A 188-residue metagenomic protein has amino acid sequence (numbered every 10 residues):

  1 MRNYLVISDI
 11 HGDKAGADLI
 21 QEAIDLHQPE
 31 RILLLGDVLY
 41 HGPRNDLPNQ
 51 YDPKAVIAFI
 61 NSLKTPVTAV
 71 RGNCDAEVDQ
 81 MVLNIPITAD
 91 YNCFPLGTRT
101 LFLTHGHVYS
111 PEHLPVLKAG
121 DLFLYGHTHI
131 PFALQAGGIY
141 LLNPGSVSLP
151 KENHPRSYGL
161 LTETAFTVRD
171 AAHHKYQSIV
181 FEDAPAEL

Functional and structural regions predicted by a protein language model:
R2-P95: Core catalytic region of metal-dependent phosphoesterases/phosphodiesterases, especially metallo-beta-lactamase-like
Y4, E187-L188: Catalytic phosphate/metal-binding cores of nucleic-acid and nucleotide-processing enzymes, i.e., regions that mediate
V6, L33, L103-H105, L124: Structural motif
D9-I10, D37, N73, H105-G106 (+2 more regions): Fold-independent oxyanion-binding glycine-rich loops and adjacent beta-strand/coil segments at enzyme active sites
R44-D46, D79-V82, A89, H113-L114 (+3 more regions): Short, well-ordered secondary-structure micro-motifs
R71-D75, T98, H105-S110: Generic secondary-structure microfeatures
T100, H107-Q177: Conserved beta-sheet core of the metallophosphoesterase superfamily
D183-P185: Asp-based, Mg2+/Mn2+-dependent phosphohydrolase catalytic module
